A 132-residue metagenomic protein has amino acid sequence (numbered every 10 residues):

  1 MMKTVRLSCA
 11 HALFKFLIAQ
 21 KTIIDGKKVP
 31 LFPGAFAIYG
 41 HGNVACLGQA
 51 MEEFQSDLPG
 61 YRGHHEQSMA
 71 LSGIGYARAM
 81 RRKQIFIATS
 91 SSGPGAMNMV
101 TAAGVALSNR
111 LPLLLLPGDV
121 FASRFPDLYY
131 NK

Functional and structural regions predicted by a protein language model:
M2-K132: N-terminal alpha/beta PP-like core and its mobile active-site loop of ThDP/TPP-dependent enzymes
